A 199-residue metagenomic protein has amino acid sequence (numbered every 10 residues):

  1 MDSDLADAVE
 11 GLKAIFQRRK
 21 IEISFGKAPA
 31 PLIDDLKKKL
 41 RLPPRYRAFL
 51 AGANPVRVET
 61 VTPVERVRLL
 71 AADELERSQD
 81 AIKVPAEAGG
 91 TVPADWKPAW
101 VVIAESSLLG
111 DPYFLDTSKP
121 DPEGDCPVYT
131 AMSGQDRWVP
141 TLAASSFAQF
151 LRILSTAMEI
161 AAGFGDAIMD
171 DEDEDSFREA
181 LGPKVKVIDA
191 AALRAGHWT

Functional and structural regions predicted by a protein language model:
M1-D111, P183-T199: A surface-exposed partner-binding patch
R19, A28, F49-G52, D116-T117 (+5 more regions): Generic signature of intrinsically disordered, low-complexity segments enriched in small/polar residues
V56-E174: Long, low-complexity, intrinsically disordered segments enriched in glycines and aromatic residues
E159-T199: Acidic, proline/glycine-rich low-complexity IDRs
